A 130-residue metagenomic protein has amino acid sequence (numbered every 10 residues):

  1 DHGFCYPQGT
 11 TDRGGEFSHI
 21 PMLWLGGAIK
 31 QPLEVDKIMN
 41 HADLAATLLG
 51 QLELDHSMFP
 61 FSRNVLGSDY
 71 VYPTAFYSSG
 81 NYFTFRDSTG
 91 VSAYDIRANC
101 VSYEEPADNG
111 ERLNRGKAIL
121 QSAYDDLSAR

Functional and structural regions predicted by a protein language model:
D1-R130: Solvent-exposed soluble domains appended to multi-pass membrane proteins
